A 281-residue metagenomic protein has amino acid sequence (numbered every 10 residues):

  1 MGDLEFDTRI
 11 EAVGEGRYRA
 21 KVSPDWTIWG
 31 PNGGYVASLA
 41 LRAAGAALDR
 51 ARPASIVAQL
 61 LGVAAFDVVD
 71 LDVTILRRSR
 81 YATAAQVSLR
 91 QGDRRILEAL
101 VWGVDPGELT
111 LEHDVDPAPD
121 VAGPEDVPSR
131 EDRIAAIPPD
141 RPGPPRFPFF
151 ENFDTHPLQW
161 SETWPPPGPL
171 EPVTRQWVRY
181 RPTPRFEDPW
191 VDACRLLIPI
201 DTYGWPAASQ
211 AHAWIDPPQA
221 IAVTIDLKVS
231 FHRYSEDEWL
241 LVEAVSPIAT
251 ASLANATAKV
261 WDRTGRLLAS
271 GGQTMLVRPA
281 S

Functional and structural regions predicted by a protein language model:
M1-S281: Terminal targeting signals and extreme-terminal segments of soluble enzymes
